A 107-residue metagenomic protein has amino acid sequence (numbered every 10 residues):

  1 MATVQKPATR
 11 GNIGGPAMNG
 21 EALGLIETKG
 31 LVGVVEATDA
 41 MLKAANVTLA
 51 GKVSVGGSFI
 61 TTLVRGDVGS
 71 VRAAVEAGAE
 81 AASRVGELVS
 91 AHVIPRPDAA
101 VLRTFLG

Functional and structural regions predicted by a protein language model:
A2-G107: Terminal helix-to-tail segments of small alpha-helical proteins
